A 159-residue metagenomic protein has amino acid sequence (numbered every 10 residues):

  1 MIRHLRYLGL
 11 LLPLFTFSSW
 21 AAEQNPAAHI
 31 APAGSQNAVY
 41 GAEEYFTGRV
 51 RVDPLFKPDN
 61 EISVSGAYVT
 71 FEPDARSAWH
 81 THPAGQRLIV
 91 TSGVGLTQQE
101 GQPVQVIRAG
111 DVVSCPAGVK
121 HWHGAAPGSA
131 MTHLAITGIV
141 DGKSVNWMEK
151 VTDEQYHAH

Functional and structural regions predicted by a protein language model:
M1-G9: Bacterial N-terminal signal peptides that target proteins for export
L8-S18: Bacterial N-terminal signal peptides
W20-S63, V145-H159: A short, N-terminal "cap"/entry segment at the start of jelly-roll beta-barrel domains of the cupin/DSBH fold
R51, S65-H82: Conserved short histidine dyad/triad with adjacent acidic residue
P73, H82-G101: Glycine- and acidic-residue-biased ligand/ion/polar-headgroup-sensing regions
W79, T97-Q98, K120-A126: Short beta-strand His + acidic residue motifs that chelate non-heme Fe in jelly-roll/DSBH and cupin folds
G101-G118: Short acidic-glycine-tyrosine-enriched beta hairpin
G128-W147: A short hydrophobic beta-strand segment most commonly corresponding to one strand of the jelly-roll/cupin
